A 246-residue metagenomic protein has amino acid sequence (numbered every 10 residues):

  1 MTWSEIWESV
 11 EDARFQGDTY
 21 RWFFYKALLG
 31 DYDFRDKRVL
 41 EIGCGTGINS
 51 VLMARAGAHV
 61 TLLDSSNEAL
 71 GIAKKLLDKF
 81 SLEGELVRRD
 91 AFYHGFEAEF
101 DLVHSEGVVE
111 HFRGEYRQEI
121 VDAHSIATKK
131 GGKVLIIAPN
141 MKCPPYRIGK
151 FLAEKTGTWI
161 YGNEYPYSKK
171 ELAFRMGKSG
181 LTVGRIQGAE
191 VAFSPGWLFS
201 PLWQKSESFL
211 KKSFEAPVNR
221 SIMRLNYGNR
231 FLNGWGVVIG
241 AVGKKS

Functional and structural regions predicted by a protein language model:
M1-E106, V121, G236-I239: Conserved N-terminal segment of class I S-adenosyl-L-methionine
V60, V134-L135: A short hydrophobic/small-residue beta-strand
G107-H111: Short catalytic micro-motifs in class I SAM-dependent methyltransferases
Q118-K130: A short glycine-rich, Lys/Arg-flanked "PGG" loop and its adjoining helix->strand segment in the class I
L135-G157: Conserved class I S-adenosyl-L-methionine
G149-F151, R185-S246: A C-terminal cap/extension of S-adenosyl-L-methionine-dependent methyltransferases that defines the acceptor-substrate
E154-E171: Acceptor-substrate binding/catalytic loop of class I
K170-A189: A SAM-dependent methyltransferase catalytic signature shared across enzymes that methylate proteins
